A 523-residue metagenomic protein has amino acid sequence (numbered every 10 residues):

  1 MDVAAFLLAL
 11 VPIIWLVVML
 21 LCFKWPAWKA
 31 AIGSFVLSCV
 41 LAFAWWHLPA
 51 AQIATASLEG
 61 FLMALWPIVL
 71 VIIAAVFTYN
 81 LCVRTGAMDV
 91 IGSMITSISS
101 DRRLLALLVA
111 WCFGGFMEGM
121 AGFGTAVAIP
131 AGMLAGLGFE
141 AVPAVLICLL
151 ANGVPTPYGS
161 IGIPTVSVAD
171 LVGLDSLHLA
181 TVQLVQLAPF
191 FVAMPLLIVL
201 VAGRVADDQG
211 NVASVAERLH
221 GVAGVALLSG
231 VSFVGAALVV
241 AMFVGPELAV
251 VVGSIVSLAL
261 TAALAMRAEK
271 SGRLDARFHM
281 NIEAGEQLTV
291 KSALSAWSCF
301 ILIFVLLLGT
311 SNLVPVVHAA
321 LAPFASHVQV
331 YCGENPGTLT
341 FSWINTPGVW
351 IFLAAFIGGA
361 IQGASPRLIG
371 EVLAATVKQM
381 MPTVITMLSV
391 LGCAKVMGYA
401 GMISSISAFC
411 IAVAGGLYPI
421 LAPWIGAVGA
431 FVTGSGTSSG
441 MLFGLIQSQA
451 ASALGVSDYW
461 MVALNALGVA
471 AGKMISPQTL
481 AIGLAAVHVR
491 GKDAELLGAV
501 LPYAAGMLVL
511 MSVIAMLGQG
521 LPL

Functional and structural regions predicted by a protein language model:
M1-A5, K24-A30, A54-W66, H178-V185 (+6 more regions): Interfacial loop-to-helix junctions that mark the boundaries of transmembrane helices in multi-pass membrane
M1-V11, A64-I68, A121-A126, L179-A193 (+4 more regions): Structural signature of hydrophobic alpha-helical transmembrane segments
A4-F6, L16-Q52, A74-T85, T261-G272 (+3 more regions): Structural signal for alpha-helical transmembrane segments and their membrane-water exit/capping regions in multi-pass
W25, R84-A87, S100-D101, L134-A144 (+6 more regions): Juxtamembrane helix-boundary/capping and inter-helix hinge elements in multi-pass membrane proteins
A54-L137, L146, G363-A450: Membrane-embedded alpha-helical segments and adjacent helix-loop junctions characteristic of multi-pass solute
R103-G115, E140-V154, D175-P195, V199 (+3 more regions): Alpha-helical transmembrane segments of multi-pass membrane proteins
P157, I161-F278, V469-L523: Juxtamembrane and boundary regions of transmembrane helices in multi-pass small-molecule transporters and channels
G253, M280-G426: Transmembrane helical segments that form the transport core of multi-pass membrane transport proteins
